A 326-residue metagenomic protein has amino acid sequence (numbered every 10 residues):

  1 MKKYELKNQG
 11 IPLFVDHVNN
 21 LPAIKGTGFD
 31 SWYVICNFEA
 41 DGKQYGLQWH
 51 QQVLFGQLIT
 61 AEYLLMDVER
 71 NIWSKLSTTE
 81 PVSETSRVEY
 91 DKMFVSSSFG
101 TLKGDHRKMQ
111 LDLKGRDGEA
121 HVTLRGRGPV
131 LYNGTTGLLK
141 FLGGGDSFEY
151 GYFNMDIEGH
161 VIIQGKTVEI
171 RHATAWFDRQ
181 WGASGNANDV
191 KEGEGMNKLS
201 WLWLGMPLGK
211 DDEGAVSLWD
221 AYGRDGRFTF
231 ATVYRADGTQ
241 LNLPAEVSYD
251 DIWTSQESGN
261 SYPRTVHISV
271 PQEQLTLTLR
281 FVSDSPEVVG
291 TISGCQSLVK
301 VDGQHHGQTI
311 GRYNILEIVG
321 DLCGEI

Functional and structural regions predicted by a protein language model:
M1-I326: Structured soluble/peripheral alpha/beta segments that form catalytic or ligand/cofactor-binding pockets
